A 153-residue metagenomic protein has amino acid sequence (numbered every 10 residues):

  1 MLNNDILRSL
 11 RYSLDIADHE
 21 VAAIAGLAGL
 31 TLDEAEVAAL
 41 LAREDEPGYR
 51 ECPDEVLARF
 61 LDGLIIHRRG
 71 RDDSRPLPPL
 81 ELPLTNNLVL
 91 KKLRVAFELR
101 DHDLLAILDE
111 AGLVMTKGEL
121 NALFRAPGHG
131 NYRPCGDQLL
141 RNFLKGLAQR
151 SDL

Functional and structural regions predicted by a protein language model:
M1-L14, P83-V95: Short, amphipathic alpha-helical "recognition" segments used to contact nucleic acids or chromatin
N3-D5, G26, E46-Y49, P79-L82 (+4 more regions): Generic structural signal for short, flexible, solvent-exposed coil/loop and linker residues
R8, T31-L32, R75-L77: Short, flexible segments with low predicted structural confidence
L10, I16-L27, A35, L40 (+2 more regions): A structural feature that tracks compact, well-ordered secondary-structure segments with a strong bias toward
D15, E51-D54, A58, P83 (+2 more regions): Alpha-helix initiation and capping sites
E20-R71: Acidic (E/D-rich), amphipathic helical modules within compact regulatory domains
G48-R69, N131-L153: Intrinsically disordered, low-complexity basic tails/linkers immediately adjacent to helix-turn-helix/homeobox/MYB/SANT
D62-V114: Short, solvent-exposed interaction modules
